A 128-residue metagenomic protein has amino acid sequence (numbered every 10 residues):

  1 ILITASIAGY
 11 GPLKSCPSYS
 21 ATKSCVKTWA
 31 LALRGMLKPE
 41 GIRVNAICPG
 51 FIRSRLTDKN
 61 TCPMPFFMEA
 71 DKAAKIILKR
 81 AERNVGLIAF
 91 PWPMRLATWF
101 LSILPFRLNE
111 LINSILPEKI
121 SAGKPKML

Functional and structural regions predicted by a protein language model:
L2, V44-I47, T57, I77: Hydrophobic structural elements of the Rossmann-like NAD(P)H-binding subdomain that define the short-chain
S6: Residue(s) in the substrate-gating loop at a strand-loop-helix junction that position the organic substrate next
G11, A32-R43: Active-site-adjacent segment of SDR/Rossmann-fold oxidoreductases
L13-P17: Active-site loop immediately N-terminal to the catalytic Tyr-X3-Lys motif of short-chain dehydrogenase/reductase
T22: Active-site helix of classical SDR
A46, C62-W99: C-terminal helical subdomain
P49-K59, P63: Short, flexible catalytic-loop segment of classical short-chain dehydrogenase/reductase
V85-K119: A transmembrane-helix-recognition feature enriched in membrane-embedded lipid enzymes and envelope glyco-/phospholipid
